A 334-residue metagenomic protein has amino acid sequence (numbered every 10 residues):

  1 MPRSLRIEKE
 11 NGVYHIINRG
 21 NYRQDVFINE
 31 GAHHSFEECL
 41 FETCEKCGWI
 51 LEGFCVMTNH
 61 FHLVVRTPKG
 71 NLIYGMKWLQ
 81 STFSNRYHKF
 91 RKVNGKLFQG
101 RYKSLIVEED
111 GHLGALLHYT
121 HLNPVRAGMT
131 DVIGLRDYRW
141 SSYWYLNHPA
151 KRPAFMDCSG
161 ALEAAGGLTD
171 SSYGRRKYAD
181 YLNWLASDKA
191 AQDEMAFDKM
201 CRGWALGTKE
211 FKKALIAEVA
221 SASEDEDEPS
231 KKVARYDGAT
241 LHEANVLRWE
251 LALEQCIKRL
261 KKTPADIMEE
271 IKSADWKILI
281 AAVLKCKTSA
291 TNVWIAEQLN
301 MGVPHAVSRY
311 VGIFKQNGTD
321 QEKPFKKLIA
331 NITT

Functional and structural regions predicted by a protein language model:
M1-T58, R66-T334: Short Pro-Cys-Gly-centered "Cys-loop" motif that presents a nucleophilic cysteine in a tight turn
L63: Conserved metal-phosphate-binding beta-hairpin within the catalytic cores of diverse ATP-dependent phosphoryl-transfer
